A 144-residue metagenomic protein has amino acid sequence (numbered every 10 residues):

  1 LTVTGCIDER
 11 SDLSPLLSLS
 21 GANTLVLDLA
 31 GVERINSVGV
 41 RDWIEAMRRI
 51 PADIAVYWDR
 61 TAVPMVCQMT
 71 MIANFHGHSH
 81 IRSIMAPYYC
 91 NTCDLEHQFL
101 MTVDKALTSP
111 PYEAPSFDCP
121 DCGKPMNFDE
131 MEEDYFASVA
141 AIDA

Functional and structural regions predicted by a protein language model:
L1-R82: Amphipathic alpha-helical interaction surfaces in cytosolic regulatory modules
C67-A144: Cys/His-clustered metal-coordination modules, chiefly Zn-binding fingers
